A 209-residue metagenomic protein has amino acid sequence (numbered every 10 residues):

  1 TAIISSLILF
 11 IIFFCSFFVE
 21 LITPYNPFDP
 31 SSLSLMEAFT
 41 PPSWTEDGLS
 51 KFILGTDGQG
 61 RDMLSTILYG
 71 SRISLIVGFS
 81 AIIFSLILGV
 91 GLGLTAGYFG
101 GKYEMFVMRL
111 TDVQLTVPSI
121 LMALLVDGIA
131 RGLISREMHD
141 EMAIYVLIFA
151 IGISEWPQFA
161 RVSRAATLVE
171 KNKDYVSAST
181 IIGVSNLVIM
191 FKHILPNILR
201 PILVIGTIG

Functional and structural regions predicted by a protein language model:
T1-V90, T95, K102, T116 (+1 more regions): Gly/Trp-centered helix-boundary motif
A2-L9, E141-I144, N186, I198: Primarily residues marking transmembrane-helix entry/exit sites
S5, L121, L147-I148, S177 (+1 more regions): Hydrophobic/aromatic positions within or immediately flanking transmembrane alpha-helices of multi-pass small-molecule
I53, F84, L88-G89, G97-Y103 (+3 more regions): Generic hydrophobic transmembrane alpha-helix motif, especially the helices
T56-R61, Y98-F99, A178-V188, K192-P196: Short helix-to-coil transition segments within interhelical loops that connect adjacent transmembrane helices
R72-L88, L187-G209: Transmembrane alpha-helices
N172-Y175: ABC ATPase nucleotide-binding domain helical subdomain, centered on the C-loop/LSGGQ "ABC signature"
